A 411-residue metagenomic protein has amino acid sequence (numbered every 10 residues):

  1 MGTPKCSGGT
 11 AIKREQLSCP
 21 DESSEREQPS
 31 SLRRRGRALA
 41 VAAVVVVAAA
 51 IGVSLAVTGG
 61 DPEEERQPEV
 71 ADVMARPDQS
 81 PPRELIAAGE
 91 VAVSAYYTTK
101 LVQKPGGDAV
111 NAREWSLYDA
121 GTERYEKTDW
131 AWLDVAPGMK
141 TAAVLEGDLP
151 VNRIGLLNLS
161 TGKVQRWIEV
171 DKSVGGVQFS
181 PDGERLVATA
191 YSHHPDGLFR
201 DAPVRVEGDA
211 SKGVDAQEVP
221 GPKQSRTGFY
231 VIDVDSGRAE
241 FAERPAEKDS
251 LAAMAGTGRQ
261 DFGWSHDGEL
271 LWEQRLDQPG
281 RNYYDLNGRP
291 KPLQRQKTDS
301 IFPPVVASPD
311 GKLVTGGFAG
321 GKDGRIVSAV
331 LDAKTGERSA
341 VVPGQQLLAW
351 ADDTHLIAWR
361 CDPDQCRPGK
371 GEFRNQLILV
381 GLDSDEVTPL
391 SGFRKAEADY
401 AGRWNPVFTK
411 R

Functional and structural regions predicted by a protein language model:
M1-S31: Intrinsically disordered, low-complexity Pro/Gly-rich regions
P20, E25-E69: Hydrophobic single-pass membrane-targeting/anchoring helices
E65-A75, K104-K127, N152-V170, D201 (+5 more regions): Surface-exposed loop/turn elements that mediate protein-protein interactions on large endomembrane-trafficking
A71-A142: Beta-strand-rich domains and repeat architectures in extracellular enzymes and scaffolds, especially beta-propellers
P82-V91, W132-T141, V177-R185, D261-L270 (+4 more regions): Blade-terminus and WD-like Trp-Asp/Gly-His loop motifs, strongest in beta-propeller folds
A88-G107, T189-Q224, C361-E372: Short, conserved, GDST-rich strand-edge loop motifs in beta-rich repeat architectures
L145, T189, E273-Q274, G316-G317 (+1 more regions): Residue-level marker for isolated small/hydroxyl-bearing positions within beta-strands of beta-sheet-rich domains
D148, S192, L276-D277, A319-G320 (+1 more regions): Residue-level signature of beta-propeller blades and closely related beta-rich strand-turn architectures in secreted
